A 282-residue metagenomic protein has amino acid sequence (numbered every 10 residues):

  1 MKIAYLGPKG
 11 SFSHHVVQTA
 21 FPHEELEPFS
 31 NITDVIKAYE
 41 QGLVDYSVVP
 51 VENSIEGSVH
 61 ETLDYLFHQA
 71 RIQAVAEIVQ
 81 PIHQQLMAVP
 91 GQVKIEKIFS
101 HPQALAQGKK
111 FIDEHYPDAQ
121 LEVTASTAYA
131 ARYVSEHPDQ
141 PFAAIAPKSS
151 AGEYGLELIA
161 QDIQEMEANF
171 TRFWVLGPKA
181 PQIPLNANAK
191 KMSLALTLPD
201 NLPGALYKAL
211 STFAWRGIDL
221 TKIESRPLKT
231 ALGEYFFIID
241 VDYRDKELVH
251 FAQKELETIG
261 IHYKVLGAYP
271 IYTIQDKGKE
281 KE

Functional and structural regions predicted by a protein language model:
M1-E282: Domain-level signature for soluble enzymes in the chorismate/prephenate branch of the shikimate pathway
